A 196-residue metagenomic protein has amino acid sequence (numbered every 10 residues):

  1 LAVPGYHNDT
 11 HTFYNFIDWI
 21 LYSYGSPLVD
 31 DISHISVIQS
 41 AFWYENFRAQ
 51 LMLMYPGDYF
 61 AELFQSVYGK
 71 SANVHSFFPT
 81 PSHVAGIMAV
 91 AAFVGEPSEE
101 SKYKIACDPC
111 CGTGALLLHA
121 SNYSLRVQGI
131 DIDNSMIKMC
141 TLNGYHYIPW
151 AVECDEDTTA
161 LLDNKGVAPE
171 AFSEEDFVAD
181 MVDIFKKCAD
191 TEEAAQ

Functional and structural regions predicted by a protein language model:
L1-Y123: Class I S-adenosyl-L-methionine
P81-V178: Conserved S-adenosyl-L-methionine
P169-Q196: SAM/dcSAM-binding transferase cores
